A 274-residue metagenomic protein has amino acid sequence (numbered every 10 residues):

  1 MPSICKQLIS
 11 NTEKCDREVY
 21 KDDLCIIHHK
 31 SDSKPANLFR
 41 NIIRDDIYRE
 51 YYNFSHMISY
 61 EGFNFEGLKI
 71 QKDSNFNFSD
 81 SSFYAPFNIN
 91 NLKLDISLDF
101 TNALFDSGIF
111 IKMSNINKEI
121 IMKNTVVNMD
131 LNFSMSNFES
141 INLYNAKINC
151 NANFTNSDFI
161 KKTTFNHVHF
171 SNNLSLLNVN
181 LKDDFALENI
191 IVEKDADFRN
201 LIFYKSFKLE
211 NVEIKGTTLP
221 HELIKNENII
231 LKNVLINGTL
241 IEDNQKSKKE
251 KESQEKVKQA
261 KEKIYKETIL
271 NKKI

Functional and structural regions predicted by a protein language model:
M1-I274: N-terminal leader/targeting and pre-domain segments
